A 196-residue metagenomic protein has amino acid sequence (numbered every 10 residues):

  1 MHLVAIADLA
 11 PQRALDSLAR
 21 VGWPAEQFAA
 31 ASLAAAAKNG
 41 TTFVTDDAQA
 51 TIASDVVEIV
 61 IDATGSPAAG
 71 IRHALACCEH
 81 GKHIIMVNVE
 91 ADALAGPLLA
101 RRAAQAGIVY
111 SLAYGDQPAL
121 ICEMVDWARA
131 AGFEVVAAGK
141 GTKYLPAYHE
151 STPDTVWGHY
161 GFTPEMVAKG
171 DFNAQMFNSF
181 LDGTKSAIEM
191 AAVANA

Functional and structural regions predicted by a protein language model:
M1-A76: N-terminal glycine-/serine-/threonine-rich beta1-alpha1-beta2 phosphate-ribose binding loop of Rossmann-like
H2, H83, V109, E134: Residue-level detector of anion-binding/catalytic polar loops
A7-P11, E90, G141: Residues in the short beta-alpha loop(s) of Rossmann-like NAD(P)-binding domains
L9-R13, D46, D55, R72 (+6 more regions): Conserved active-site and cofactor/substrate-binding residues in soluble primary-metabolism enzymes
A10-P11, L18-A25, I52, A103 (+5 more regions): Structural signal for hydrophobic packing residues in well-ordered secondary-structure cores of soluble enzyme domains
T64-H80, V87-D116, I121-W127: Rossmann-fold NAD(P)-binding glycine/threonine-rich loop
D126-A196: Active-site-lining helix/loop region of Rossmann-like oxidoreductase modules
